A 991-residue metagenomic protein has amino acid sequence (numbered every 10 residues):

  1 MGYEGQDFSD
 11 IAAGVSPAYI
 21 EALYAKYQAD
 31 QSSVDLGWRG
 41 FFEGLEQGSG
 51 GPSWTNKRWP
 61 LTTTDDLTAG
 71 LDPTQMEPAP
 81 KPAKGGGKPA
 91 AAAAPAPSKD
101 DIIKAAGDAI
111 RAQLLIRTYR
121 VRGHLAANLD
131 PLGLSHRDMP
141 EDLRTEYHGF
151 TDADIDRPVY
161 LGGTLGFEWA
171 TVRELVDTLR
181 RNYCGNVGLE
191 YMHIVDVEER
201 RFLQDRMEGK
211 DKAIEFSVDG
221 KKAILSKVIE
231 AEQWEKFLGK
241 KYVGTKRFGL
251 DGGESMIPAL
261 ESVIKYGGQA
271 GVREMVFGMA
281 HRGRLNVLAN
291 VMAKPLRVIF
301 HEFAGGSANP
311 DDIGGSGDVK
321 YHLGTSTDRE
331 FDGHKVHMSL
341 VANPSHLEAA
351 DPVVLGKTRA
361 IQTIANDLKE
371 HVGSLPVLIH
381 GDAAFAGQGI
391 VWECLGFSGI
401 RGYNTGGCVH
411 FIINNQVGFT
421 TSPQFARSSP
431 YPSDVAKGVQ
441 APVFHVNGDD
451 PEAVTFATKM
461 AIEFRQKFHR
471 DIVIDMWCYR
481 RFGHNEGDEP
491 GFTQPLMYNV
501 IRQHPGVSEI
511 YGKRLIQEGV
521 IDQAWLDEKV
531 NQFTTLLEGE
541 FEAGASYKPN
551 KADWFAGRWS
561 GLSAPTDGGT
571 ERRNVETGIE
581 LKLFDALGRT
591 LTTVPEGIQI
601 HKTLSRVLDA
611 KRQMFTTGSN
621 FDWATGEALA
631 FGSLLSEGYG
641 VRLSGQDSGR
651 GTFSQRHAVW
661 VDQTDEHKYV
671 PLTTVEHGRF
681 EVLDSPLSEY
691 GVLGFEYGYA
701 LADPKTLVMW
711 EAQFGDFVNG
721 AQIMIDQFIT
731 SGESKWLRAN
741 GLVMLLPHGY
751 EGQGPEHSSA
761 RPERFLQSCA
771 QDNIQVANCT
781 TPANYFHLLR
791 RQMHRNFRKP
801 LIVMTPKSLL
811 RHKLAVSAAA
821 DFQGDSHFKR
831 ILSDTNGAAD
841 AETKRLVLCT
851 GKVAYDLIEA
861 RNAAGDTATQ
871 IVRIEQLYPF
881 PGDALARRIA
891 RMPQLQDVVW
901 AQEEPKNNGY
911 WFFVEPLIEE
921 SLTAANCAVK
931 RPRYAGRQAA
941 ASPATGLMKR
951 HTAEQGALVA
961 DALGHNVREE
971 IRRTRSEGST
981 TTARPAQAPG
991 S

Functional and structural regions predicted by a protein language model:
M1-I390, L395-S428, V439-F444, K467 (+8 more regions): Conserved internal helical-beta-strand scaffold that buttresses enzyme catalytic cores
G2-E4, A13, P60, D65 (+5 more regions): Thiamine diphosphate
